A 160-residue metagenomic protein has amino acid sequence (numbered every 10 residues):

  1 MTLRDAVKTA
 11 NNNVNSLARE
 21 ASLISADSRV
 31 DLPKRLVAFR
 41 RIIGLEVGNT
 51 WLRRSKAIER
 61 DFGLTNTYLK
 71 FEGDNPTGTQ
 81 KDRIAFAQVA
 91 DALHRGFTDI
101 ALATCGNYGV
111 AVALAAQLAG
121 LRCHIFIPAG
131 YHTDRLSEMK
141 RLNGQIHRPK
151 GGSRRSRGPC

Functional and structural regions predicted by a protein language model:
M1-C160: PLP-dependent amino-acid enzyme catalytic core
